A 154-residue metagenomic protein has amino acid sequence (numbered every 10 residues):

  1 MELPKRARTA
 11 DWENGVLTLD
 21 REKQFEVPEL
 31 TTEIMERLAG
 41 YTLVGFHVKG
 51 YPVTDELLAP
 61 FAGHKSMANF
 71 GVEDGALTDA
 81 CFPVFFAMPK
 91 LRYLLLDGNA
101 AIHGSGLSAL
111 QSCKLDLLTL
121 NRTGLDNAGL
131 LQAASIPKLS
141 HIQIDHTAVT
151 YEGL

Functional and structural regions predicted by a protein language model:
P4-L154: Concave beta-strand-loop units of leucine-rich repeat
